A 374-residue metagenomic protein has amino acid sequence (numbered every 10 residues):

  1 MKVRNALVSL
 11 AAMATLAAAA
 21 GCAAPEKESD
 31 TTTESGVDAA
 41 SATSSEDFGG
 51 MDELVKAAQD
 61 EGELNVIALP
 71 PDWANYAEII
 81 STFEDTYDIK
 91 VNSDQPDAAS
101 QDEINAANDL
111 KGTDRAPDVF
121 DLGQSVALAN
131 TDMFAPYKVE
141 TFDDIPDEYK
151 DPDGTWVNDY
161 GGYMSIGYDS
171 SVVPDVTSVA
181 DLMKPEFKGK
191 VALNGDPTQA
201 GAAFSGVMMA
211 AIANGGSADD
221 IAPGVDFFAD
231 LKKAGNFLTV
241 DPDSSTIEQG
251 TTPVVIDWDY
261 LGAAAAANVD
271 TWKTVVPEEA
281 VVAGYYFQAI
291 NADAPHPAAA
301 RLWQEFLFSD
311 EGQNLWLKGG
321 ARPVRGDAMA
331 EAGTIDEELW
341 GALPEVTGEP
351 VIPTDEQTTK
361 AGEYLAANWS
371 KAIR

Functional and structural regions predicted by a protein language model:
M1-A20: Sec-dependent bacterial lipoprotein signal peptides
A19-T33: Bacterial lipoprotein signal-peptidase II cleavage site
G49-E63, L69-K90: Short, polar/charged alpha-helical segment
N65-I80, N92-N108, D114-T251: Extracytoplasmic ligand-binding site segments that recognize negatively charged/polar headgroups
S125-T131, E248, P253-T271: A ligand-binding cleft/hinge motif common to bilobed small-molecule-binding domains
E148, G161-S165, V225-D230, V269-A294 (+1 more regions): Periplasmic-binding protein-like
V282, Y286, I290-P350: Mature extracytoplasmic/periplasmic domains
A332-R374: Extracellular/periplasmic bilobal clamshell ligand-binding domains
